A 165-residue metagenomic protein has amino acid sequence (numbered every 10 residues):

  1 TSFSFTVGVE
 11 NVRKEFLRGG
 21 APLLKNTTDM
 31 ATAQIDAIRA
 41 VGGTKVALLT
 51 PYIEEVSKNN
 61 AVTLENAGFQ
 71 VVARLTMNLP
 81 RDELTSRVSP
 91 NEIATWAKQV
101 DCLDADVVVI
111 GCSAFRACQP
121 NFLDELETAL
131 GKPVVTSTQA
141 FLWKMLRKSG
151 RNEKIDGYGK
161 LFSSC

Functional and structural regions predicted by a protein language model:
T1-C165: Non-catalytic structural scaffold of enzyme domains
